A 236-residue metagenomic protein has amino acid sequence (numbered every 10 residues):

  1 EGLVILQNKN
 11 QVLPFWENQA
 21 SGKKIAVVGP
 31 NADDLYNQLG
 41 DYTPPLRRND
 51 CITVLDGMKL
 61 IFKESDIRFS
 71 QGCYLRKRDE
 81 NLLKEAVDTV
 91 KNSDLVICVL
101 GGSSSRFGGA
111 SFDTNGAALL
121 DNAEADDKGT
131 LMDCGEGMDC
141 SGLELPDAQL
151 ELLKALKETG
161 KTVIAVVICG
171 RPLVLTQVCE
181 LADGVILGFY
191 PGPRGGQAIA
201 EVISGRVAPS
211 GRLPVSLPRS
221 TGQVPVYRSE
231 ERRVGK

Functional and structural regions predicted by a protein language model:
E1-R233: C-terminal non-catalytic regions of proteins with extracellular/luminal or membrane-system context
